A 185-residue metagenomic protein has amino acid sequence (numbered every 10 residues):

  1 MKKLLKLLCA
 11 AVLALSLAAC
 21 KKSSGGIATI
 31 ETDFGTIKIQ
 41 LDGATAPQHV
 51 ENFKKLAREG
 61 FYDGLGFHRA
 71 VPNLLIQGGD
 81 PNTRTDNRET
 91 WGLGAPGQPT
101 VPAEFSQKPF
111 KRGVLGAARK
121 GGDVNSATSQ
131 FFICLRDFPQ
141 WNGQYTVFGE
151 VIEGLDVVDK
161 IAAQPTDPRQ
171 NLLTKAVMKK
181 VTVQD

Functional and structural regions predicted by a protein language model:
K2-D185: Cyclophilin-like peptidyl-prolyl cis-trans isomerases
